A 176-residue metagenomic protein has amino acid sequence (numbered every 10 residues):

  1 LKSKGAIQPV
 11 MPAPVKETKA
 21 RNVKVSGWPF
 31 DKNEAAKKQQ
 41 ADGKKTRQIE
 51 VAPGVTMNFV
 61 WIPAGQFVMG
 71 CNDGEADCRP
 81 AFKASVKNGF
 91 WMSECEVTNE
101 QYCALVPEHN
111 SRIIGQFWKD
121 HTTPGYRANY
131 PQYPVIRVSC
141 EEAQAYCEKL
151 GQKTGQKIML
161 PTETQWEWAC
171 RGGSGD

Functional and structural regions predicted by a protein language model:
L1-K44, Q48, A52: Pro/Ala/Gly-rich low-complexity, hydrophilic intrinsically disordered segments
P9-V15, F30, G54, A64 (+4 more regions): Generic low-complexity segments that are intrinsically disordered, proline-rich and/or Lys/Arg-biased
R21-K24, Q66-G74, A84-D176: Active-site microenvironments of metalloenzymes and redox enzymes
K38, V60, K83: Short, exposed beta-strand/loop patches in secreted or surface proteins that constitute
K45-R47, N58, F82, Y133: Residue-level detector of beta-strand structural context in well-folded domains
I49-A52, M57, G74, G125: Generic marker of residues within folded, mature protein domains
P53-M69: Mature N-terminal segment immediately following signal peptide/propeptide cleavage in secreted/periplasmic
A76-R79: C-terminal, low-complexity/hydrophilic appendages and adjacent surface loops of extracellular/periplasmic anionic
